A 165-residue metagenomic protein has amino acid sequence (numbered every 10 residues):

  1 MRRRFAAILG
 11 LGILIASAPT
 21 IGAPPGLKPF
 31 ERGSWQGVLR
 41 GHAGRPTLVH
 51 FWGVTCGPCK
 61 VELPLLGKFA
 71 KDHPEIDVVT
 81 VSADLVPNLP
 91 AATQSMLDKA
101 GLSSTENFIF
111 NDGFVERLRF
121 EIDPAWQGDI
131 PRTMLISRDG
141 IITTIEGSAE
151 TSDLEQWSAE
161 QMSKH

Functional and structural regions predicted by a protein language model:
M1-I8: Bacterial N-terminal signal peptides that target proteins for export
I8-A16: Bacterial N-terminal signal peptides
G26-T47: A short beta-strand-turn-helix
L48-V49, V78: Hydrophobic beta-strand anchors of alpha/beta hydrolase catalytic cores
F51-K68: Conserved redox-active cysteine motifs that mediate thiol-disulfide chemistry, especially di-cysteine Cys-X(1-2)-Cys
L63-G101, F114-L118: Structural microenvironment flanking redox-active thiols in thiol-disulfide oxidoreductases
M96-I130: Short, internal strand/loop/helix patches that form the active-site neighborhood or redox-interaction surface
D129-H165: Thiol-/selenol-based redox modules, centered on thioredoxin-like and closely related oxidoreductase domains
